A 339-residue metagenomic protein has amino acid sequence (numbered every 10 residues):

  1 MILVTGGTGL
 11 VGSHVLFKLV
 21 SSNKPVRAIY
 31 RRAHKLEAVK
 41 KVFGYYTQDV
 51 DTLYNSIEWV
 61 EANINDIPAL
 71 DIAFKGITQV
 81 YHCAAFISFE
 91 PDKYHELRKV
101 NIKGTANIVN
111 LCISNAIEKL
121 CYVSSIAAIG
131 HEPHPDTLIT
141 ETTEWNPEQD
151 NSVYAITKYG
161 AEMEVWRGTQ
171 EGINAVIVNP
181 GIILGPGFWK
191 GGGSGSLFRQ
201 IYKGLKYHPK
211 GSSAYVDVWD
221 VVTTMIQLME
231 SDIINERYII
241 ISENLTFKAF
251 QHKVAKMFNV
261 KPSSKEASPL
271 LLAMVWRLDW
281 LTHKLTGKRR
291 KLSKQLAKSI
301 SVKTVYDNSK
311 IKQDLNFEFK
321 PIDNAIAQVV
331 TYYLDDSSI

Functional and structural regions predicted by a protein language model:
I2-K24: N-terminal Rossmann NAD(P)H-binding glycine-rich loop of SDR-like oxidoreductase domains
P25, Y94-H95, K99-V153: Conserved Rossmann-fold NAD(P)-dependent oxidoreductase catalytic core, especially the SDR/UDP-sugar
G44-K103: NAD(P)H-binding glycine-rich loop region in Rossmannoid oxidoreductase-like domains and their noncatalytic homologs
F89, I126-D136, I183-W189: Conserved catalytic-site region of short-chain dehydrogenase/reductase
D150-V176: Active-site Tyr-X1-5-Lys
T169-Y215: NAD(P)-dependent short-chain dehydrogenase/reductase
G193, P209-M229, E236: Substrate-positioning beta->alpha
T224-K291, N308, I322-D323, A327-I339: Mid/C-terminal beta-alpha module of Rossmann-like enzyme folds, strongest in SDR-family dehydrogenases/epimerases
